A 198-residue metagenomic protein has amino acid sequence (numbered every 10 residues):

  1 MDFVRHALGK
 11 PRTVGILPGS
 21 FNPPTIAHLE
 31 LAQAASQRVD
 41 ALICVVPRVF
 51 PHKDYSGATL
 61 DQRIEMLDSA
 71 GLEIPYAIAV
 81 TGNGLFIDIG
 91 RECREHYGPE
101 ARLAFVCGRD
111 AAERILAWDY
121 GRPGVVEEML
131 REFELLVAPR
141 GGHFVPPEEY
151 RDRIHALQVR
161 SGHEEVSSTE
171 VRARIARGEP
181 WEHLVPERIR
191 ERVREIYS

Functional and structural regions predicted by a protein language model:
M1-S198: Nucleotidyltransferase catalytic core that binds NTPs
